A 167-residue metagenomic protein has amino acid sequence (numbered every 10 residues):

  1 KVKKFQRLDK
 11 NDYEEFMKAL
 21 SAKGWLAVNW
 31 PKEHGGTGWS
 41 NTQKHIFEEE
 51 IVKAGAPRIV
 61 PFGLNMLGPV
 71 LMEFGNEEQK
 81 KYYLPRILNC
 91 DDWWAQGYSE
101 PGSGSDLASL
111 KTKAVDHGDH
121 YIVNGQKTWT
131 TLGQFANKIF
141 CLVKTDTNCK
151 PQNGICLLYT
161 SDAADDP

Functional and structural regions predicted by a protein language model:
K1-F62, M72-W93, G102: Amphipathic, small/basic residue-rich leader segments at the start of a protein or domain
G24, N76, Q96, V123-G125 (+1 more regions): Buried hydrophobic positions in well-ordered alpha/beta secondary-structure cores of metabolic enzymes
R58-G68, D91-G97, Q126-I139: FAD-binding core of FAD-dependent oxidoreductases, characterized by glycine-rich FAD pyrophosphate-binding loops
P69-F74, Q96, A108: Flexible, glycine-rich active-site loops centered on histidine and acidic residues that chelate a metal or position
G102-L110: Active-site-adjacent elements of ketosynthase-type condensing enzymes
T112-V115: A structural signal for short hydrophobic beta-strand segments in well-ordered beta-sheet cores
H120, N124-S161: A short core secondary-structure module
D162-P167: A short, hydrophobic C-terminal helix/tail in secreted or cell-surface proteins
